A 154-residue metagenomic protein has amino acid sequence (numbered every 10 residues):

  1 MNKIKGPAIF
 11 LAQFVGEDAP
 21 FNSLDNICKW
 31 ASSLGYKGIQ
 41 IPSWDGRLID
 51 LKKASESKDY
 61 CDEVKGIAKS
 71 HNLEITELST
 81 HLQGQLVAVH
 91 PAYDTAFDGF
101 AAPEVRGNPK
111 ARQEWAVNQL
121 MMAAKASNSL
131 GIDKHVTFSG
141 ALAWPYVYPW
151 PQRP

Functional and structural regions predicted by a protein language model:
N2-N22: Boundary/entry segment of secreted carbohydrate-active catalytic domains
E17, F21-L24, A54-C61, R106-Q113 (+1 more regions): Flexible, glycine- and charge-enriched loops at secondary-structure boundaries
A19, S23-C28, P42-D45, K65 (+1 more regions): Alpha/beta catalytic barrel-like cores
S23-D45, M122, S129-K134: Catalytic domains of carbohydrate-active enzymes, especially glycoside hydrolases
L24-A31, K58-A68, L120-A124: Generic structural signal for well-ordered alpha-helices, preferentially at hydrophobic/aromatic core positions
W30, S70, E74, Q85-P154: Active-site acidic/histidine proton-transfer and metal-coordination neighborhood in alpha/beta enzyme cores
Q40, E77-S79, V136: Conserved beta-strand positions in the central sheet of alpha/beta enzyme cores
Q40-G66, G84, S139-V147: Glycine-rich, proline-tolerant flexible connector loops at the mouths of alpha/beta enzymes
